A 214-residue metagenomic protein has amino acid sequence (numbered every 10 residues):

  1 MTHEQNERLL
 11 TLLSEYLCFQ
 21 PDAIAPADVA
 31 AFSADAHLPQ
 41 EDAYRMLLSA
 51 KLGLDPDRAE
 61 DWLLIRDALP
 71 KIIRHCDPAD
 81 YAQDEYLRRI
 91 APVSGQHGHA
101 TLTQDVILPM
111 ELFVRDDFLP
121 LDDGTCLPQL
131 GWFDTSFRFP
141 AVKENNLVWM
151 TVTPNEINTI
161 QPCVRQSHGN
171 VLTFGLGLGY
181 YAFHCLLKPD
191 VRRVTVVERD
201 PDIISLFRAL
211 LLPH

Functional and structural regions predicted by a protein language model:
M1-T135: N-terminal auxiliary segments of SAM/dcSAM-dependent transferases
R138-E144: Short polybasic amphipathic segments
N146-I160: Conserved SAM-binding loop and adjacent beta-strand
T159-Q166, Y181: Well-ordered alpha-helical segments embedded in enzymatic catalytic cores
Q166-G179: Conserved class I S-adenosyl-L-methionine
L178-D190: Conserved SAM-binding loop of SAM-dependent methyltransferases across substrates and taxa, primarily the Class I
R193-E198: Conserved SAM-binding motif I beta-strand of class I
D200-H214: S-adenosyl-L-methionine
